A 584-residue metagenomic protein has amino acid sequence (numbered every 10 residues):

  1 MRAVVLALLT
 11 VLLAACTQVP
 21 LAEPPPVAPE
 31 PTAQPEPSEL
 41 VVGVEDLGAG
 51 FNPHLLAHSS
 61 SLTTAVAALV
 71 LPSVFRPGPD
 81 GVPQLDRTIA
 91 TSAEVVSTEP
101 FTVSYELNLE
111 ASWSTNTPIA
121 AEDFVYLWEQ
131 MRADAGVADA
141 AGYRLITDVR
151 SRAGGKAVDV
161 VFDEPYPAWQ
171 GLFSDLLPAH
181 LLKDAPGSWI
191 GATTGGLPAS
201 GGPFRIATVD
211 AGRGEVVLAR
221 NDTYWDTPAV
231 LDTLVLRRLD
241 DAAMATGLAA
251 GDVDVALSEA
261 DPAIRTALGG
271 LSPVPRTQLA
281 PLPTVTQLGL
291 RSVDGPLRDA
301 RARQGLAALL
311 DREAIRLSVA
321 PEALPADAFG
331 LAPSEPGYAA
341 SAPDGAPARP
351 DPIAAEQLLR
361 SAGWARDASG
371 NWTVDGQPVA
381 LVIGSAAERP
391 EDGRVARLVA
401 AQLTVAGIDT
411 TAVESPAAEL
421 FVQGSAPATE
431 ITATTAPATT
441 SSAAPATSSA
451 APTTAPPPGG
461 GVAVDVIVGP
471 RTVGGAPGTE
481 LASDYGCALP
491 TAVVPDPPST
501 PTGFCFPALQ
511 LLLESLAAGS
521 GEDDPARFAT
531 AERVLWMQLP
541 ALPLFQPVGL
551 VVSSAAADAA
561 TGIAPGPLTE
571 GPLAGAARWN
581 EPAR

Functional and structural regions predicted by a protein language model:
A33, R316, T411-E414, A418-L420 (+6 more regions): Extracytoplasmic/peripheral linker and loop segments enriched in polar/acidic and small residues with frequent Thr/Pro
G43-T98, E129, A199: N-terminal lobe/hinge region of extracytoplasmic solute-binding protein
E106, A140-P186: Surface-exposed binding/hinge segments that line and control ligand-binding clefts or catalytic entry sites
S174-A229, T233, P352, Q357: Gly/Pro-rich hinge or "lid" segments in bacterial periplasmic/extracellular proteins
N221-A267, D409: Ligand-site clamp/hinge motif
R298-A401, R584: Append "and occasionally in soluble cytosolic enzymes with long acidic Gly/Pro-rich linkers
A365-A438, A443, A450-P470: Ligand/substrate-recognition segments at binding pockets and active sites
V551-R584: Long beta-strand-rich cores associated with HINT superfamily self-processing modules
